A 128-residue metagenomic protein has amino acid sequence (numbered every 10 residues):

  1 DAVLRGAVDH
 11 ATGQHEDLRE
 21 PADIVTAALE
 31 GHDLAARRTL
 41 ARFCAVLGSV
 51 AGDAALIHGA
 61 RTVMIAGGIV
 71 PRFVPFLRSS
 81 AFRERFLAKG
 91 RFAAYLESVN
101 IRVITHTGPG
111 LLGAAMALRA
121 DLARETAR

Functional and structural regions predicted by a protein language model:
D1-R128: ATP-binding/phosphotransfer module of carbohydrate and carboxylate kinases, centering on a glycine-rich
